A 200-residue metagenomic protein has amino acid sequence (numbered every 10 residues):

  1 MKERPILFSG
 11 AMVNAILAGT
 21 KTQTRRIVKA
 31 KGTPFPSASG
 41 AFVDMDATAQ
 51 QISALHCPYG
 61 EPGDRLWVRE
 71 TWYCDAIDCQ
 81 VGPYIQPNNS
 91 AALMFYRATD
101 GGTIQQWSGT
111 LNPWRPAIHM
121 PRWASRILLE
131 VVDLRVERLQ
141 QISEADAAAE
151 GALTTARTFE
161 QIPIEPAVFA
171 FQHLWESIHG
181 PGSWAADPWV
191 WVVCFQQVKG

Functional and structural regions predicted by a protein language model:
M1-G200: Secondary-structure transition motif
